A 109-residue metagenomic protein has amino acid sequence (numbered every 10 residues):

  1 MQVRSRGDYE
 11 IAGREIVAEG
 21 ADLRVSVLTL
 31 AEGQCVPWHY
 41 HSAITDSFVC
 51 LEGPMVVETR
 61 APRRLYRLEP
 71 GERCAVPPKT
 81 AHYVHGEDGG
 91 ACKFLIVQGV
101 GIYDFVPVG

Functional and structural regions predicted by a protein language model:
M1-V27, P37-W38, C74, P107-G109: A short, N-terminal "cap"/entry segment at the start of jelly-roll beta-barrel domains of the cupin/DSBH fold
A21-D22, A43, P62, G89-G90: Short strand-connecting beta-turns/loops that link adjacent beta-strands
L30, S42-V57, V97: Short, conserved beta-strand element in jelly-roll/cupin
W38, V57-E58, V76, H82-G89: Short beta-strand His + acidic residue motifs that chelate non-heme Fe in jelly-roll/DSBH and cupin folds
S47, G90-F105: A short hydrophobic beta-strand segment most commonly corresponding to one strand of the jelly-roll/cupin
P62-P78: Short acidic-glycine-tyrosine-enriched beta hairpin
